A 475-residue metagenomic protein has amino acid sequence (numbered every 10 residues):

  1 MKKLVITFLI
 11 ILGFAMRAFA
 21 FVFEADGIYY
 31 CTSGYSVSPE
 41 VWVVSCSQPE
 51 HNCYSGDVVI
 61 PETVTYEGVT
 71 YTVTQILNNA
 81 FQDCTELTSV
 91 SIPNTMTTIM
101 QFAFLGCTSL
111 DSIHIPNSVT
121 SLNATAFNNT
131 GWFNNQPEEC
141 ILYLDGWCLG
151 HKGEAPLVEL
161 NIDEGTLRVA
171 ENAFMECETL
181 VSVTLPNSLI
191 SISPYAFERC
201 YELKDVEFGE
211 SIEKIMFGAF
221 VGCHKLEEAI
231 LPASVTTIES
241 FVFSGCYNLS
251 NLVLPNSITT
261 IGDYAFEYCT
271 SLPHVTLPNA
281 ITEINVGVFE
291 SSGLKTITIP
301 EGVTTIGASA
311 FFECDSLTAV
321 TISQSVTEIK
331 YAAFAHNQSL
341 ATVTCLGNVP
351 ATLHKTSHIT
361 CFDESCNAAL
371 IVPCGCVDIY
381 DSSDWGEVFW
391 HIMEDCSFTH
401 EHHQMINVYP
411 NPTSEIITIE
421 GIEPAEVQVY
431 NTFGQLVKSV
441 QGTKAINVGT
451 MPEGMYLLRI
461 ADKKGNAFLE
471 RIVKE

Functional and structural regions predicted by a protein language model:
M1-L4, K474-E475: Positively charged n-region of N-terminal signal peptides that target proteins for export
T7-R17: Bacterial N-terminal signal peptides
M16, N367-C396: Extracellular/surface-exposed low-complexity segments
A18-V22, G27: Boundary at the C-terminal end of the N-terminal hydrophobic targeting segment
V22, F133-Q136, I392-M405: Low-complexity, Pro/Thr/Ser/Gly/Ala-rich linker/spacer regions in secreted, extracellular modular proteins
C53-Q75, T85-T98, T108-S121, T130-D145 (+11 more regions): Structural signature of tandem-repeat unit edges
L77-N79, M100-A103, N123-A126, E171-A173 (+7 more regions): Consensus positions within tandem repeat domains that build extended binding/scaffold surfaces
H402-Y409, T413-E475: C-terminal outer-membrane/trafficking sorting elements
